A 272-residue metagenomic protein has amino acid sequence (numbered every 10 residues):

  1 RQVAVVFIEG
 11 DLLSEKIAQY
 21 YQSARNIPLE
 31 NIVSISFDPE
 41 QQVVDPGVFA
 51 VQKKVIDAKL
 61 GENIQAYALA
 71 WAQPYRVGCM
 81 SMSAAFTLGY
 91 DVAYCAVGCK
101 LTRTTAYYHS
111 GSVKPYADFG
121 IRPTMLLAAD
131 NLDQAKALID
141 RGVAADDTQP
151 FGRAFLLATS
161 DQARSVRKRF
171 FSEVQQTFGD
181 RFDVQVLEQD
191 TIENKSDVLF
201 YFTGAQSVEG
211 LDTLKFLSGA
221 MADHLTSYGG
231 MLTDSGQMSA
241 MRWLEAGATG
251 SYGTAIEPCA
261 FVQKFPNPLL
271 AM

Functional and structural regions predicted by a protein language model:
R1-M272: Cysteine-dependent hydrolase recognition
